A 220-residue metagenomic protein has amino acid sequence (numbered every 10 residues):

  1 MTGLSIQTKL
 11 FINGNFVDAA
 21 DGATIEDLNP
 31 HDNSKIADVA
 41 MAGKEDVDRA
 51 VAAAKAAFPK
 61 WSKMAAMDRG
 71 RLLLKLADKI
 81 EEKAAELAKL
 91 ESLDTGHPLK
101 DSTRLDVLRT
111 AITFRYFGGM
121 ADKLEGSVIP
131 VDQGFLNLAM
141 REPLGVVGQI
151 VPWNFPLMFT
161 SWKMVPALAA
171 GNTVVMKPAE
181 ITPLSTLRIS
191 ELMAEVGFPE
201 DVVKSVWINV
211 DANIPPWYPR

Functional and structural regions predicted by a protein language model:
M1-D38, R71, K75, E125-I150: Terminal low-complexity tails and localization/encapsulation signals of metabolic enzymes
T2, W61, F114-F117, W153 (+1 more regions): Tryptophan-centric aromatic hotspots in well-structured domains and transmembrane helices
L10-I12, E26-N29, K35-R49, G197-D211: Histidine- and aromatic-rich ligand-binding microenvironments
A20, V47, A84, T103 (+2 more regions): Alpha-helix N-cap/helix-start motif
A23, G43, D106-R109, N154 (+1 more regions): Residue-level detector of flexible, active-site-proximal loop/helix-junction positions within diverse enzyme catalytic
S34-L124: Glycine-rich loop-to-alpha-helix module at the N-terminal edge of alpha/beta enzyme cores
G126-R220: Rossmann-like NAD(P) dinucleotide-binding subdomain of oxidoreductase/dehydrogenase enzymes
